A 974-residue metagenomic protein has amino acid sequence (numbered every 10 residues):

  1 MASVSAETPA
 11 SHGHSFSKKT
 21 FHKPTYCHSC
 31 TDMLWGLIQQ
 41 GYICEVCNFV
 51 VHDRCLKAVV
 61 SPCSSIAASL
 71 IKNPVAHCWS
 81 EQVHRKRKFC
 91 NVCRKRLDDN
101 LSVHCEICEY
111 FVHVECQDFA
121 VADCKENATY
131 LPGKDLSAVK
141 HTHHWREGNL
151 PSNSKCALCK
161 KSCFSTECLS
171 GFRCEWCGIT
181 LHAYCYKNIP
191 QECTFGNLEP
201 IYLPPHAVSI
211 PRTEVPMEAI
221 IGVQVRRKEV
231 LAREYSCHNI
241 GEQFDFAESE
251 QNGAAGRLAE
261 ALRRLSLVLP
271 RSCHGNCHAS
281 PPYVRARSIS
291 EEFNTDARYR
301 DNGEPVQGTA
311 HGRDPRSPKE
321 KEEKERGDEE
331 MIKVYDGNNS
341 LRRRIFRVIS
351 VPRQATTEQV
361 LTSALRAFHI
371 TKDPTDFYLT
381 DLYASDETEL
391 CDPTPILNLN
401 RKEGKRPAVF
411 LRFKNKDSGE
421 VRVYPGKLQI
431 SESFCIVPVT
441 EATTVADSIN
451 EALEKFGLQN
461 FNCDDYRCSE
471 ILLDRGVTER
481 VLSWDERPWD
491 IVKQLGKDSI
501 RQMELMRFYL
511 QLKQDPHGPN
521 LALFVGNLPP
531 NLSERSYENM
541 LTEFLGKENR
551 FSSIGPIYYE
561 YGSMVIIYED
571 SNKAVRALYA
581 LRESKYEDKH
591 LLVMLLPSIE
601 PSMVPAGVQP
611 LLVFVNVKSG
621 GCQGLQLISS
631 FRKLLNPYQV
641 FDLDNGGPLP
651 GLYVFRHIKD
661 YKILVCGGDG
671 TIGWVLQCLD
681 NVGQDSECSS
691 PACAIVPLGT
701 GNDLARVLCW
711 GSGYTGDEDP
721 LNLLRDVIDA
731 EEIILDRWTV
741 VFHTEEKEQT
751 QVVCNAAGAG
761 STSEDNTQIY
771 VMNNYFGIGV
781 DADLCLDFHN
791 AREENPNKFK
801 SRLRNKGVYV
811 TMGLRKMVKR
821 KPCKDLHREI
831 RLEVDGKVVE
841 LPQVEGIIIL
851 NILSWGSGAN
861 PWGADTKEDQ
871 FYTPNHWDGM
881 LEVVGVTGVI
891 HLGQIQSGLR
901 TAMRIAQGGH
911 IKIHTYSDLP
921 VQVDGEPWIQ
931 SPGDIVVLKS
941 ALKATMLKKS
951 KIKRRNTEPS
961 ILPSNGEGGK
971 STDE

Functional and structural regions predicted by a protein language model:
M1-K319, D328-N338, I345-R347, P530 (+5 more regions): Cys/His-rich zinc-coordinating "finger" modules and their low-complexity flanking regions in eukaryotic trafficking
S3-S11, A68-N73, G133-V139, K333-R343 (+12 more regions): Surface-exposed beta-strand-to-loop junctions that form interaction patches on eukaryotic regulatory domains
A6, F16-K18, T31-W35, G41-I43 (+36 more regions): Beta-strand elements of modular eukaryotic interaction domains
Y42-F49, V60-S69, V103-F111, V121-Y130 (+22 more regions): Short amphipathic alpha-helical segments embedded in low-complexity Lys/Glu-rich regions
N153, A157, L203, A207 (+6 more regions): ATP/NTP phosphate-donor binding region
A207, V215-N450, E454-H517: Intrinsically disordered, proline/Ser/Thr-rich N-terminal regulatory segments of eukaryotic membrane-proximal signaling
C237, G241, A247, Y579 (+4 more regions): ATP/nucleoside-binding phosphotransfer catalytic cores, i.e., glycine-rich phosphate-binding loops
G607, L612-S629, L634-Y661, T671-S854: Catalytic core of DAGKc-family lipid kinases
